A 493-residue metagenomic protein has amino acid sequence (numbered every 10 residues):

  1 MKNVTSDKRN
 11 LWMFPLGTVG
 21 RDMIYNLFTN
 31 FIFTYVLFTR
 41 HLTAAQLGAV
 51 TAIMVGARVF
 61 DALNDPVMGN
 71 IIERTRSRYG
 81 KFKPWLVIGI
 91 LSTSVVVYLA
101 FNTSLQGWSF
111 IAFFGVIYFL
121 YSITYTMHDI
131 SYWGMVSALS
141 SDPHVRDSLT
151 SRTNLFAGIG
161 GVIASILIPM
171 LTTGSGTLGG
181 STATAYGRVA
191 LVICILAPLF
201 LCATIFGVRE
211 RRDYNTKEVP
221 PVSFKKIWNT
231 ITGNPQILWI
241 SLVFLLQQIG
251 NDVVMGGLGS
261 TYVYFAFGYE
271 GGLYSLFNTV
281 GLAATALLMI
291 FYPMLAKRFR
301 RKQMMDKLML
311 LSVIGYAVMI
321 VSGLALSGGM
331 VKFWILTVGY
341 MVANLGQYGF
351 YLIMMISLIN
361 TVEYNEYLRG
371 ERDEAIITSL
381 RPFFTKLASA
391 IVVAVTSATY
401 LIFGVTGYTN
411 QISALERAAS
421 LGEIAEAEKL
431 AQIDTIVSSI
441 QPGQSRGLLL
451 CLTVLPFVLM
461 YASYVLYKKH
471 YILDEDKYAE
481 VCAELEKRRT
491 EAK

Functional and structural regions predicted by a protein language model:
M1-K493: Membrane-embedded alpha-helical bundles of multi-pass transporters/translocases, especially carrier/permease families
